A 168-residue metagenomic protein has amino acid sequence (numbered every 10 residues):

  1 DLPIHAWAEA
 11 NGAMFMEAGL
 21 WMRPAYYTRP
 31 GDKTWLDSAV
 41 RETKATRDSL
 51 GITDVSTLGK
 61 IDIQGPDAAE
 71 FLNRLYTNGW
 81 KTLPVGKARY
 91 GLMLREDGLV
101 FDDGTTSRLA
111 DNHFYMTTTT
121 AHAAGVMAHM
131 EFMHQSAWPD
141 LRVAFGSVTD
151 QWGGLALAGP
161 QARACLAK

Functional and structural regions predicted by a protein language model:
D1-K168: Glycine/proline-enriched, intrinsically flexible loops and inter-domain linkers
